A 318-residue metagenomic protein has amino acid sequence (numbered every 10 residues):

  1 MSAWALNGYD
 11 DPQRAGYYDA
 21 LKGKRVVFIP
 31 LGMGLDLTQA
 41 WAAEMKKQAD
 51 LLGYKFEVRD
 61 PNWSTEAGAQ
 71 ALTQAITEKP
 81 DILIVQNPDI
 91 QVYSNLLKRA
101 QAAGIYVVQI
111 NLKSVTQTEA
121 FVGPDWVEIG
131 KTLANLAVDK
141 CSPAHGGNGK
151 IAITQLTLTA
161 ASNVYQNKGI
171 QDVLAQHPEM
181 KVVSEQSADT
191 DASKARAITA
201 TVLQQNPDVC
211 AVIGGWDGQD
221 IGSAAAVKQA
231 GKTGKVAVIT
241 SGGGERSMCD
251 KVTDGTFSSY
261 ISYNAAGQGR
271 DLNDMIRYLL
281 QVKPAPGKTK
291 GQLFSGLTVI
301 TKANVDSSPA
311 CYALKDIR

Functional and structural regions predicted by a protein language model:
M1-E44, Q48, L52, F56-Q70 (+7 more regions): Extracytoplasmic "Venus flytrap"
M1-K24, T154, L158, S162 (+2 more regions): Hinge/cleft segment of the Venus flytrap/periplasmic-binding protein
Q13, G68, V122-I151, Y165 (+3 more regions): Hydrophobic alpha-helical segments within soluble ligand-binding/sensing domains
L37-L51, I129-L136, A161-M180, K194 (+3 more regions): Short, solvent-exposed amphipathic alpha-helices that sit in or adjacent to ligand/effector-binding or catalytic
D50-P61, K150-I153, Q171-T190: Short beta-strand elements in bilobed, periplasmic/extracellular small-molecule ligand-binding domains
E57-D139: Acidic/His-rich segments in extracytoplasmic proteins that coordinate ligands and/or metal ions
I82-A102, I170, S184, A188-D250: Hydrophobic alpha-helical
I90-E128, A144-K150, G244-T253, F257-S258 (+2 more regions): Flexible loop/hinge segments that line or gate small-molecule binding clefts
